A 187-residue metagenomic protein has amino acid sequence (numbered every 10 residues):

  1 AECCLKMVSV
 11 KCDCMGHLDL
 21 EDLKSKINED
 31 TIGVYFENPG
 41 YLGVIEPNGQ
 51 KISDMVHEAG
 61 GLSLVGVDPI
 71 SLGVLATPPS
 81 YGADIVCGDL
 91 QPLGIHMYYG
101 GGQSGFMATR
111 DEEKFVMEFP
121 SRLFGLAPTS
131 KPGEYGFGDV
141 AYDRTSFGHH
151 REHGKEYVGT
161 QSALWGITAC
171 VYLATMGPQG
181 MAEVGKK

Functional and structural regions predicted by a protein language model:
E2-P39, G43-V44, K51: PLP-dependent aminotransferase-class I/II
M7, S63-L64: Hydrophobic beta-strand scaffold residues
C12, P39, D68-I70, L90-P92: Short, ordered loop/turn segments at secondary-structure junctions
I32-E37, L64-G66, C87, F106-A108: Structural motif
P39-A59, I70-T77: Active-site core of PLP-dependent enzymes with the aminotransferase class I/II
P79-G94: Conserved active-site segment immediately N-terminal to the catalytic lysine that forms the internal aldimine
L90-K187: Active-site C-terminal subdomain of aminotransferase-like
